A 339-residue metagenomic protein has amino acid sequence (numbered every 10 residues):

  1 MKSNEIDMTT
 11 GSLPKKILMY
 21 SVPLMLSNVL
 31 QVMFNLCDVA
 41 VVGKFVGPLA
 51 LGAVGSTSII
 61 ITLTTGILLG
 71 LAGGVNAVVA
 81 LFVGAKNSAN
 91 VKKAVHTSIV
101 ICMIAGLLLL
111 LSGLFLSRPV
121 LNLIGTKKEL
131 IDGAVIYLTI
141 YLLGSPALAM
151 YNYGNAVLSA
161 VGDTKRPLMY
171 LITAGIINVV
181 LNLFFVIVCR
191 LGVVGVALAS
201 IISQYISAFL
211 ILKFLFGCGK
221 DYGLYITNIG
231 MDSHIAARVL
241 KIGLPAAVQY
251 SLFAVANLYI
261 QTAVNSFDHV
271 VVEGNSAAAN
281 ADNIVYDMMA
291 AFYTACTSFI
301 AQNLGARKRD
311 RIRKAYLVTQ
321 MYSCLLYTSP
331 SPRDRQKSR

Functional and structural regions predicted by a protein language model:
M1-S21, V79-P146, V188-L244, I300-R335 (+1 more regions): Short alpha-helical transmembrane segments in multi-pass integral membrane proteins
K15-N76, A80, L244-V264: Signature of the first transmembrane helix
N28-V32, G66, G106, G144-S145 (+4 more regions): Residue-level hotspots within the lipid-embedded alpha helices of multi-pass solute transporters
M33-L51, L121-K128, F184-L191, S251-I284 (+1 more regions): Helix-terminus/linker motif at the lipid-water interface of multi-pass membrane proteins
D38, V75, L116-S117, G154 (+5 more regions): Hydrophobic/aromatic residues in alpha-helical transmembrane segments
L51-L111, L148-P167, Q261, G274-L326: Small-residue-rich hydrophobic transmembrane alpha-helices
A72, N76, I140-S159, P167-G175 (+3 more regions): Short runs within selected transmembrane alpha-helices of multi-pass transporters and secretion channels
